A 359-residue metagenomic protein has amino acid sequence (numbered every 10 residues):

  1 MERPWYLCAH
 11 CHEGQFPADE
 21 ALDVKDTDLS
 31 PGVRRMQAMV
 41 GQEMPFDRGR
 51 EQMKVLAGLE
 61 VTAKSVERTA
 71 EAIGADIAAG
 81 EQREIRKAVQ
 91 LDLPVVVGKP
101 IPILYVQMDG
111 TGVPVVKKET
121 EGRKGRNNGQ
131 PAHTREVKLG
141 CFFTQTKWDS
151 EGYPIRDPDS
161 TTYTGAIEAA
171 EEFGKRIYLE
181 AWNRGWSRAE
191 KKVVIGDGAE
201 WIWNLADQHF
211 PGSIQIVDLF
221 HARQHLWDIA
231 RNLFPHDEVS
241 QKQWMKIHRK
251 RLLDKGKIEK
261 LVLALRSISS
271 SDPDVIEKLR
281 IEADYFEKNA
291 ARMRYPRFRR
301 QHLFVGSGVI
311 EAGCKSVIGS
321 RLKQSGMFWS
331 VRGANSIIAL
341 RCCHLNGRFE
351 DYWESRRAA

Functional and structural regions predicted by a protein language model:
M1-E2: Short, flexible, mixed-charge glycine/proline-rich loop motifs that serve as phosphate/nucleic-acid-contacting
W5-A359: Catalytic center-proximal scaffold of phosphoryl-transfer enzymes
